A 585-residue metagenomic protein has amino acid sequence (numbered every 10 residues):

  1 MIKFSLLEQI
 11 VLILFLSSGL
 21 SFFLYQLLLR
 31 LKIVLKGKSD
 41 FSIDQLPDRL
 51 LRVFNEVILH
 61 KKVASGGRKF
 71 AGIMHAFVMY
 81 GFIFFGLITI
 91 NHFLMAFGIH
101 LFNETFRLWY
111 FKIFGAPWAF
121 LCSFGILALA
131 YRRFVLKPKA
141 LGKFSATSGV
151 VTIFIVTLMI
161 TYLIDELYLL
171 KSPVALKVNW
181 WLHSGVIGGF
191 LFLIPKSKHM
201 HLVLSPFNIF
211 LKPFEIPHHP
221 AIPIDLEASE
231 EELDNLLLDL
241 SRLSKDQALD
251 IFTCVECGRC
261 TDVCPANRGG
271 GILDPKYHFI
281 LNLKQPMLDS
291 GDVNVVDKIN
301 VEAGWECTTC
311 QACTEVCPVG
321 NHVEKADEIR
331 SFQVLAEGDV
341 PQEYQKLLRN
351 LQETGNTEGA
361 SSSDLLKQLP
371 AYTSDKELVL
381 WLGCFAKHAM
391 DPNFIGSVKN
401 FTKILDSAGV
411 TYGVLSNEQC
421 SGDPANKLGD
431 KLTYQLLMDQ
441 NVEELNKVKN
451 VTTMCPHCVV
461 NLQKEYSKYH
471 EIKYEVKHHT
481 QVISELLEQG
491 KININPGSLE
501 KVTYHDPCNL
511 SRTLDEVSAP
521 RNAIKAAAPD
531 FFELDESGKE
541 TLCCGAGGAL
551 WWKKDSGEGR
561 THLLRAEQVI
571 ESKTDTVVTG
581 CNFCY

Functional and structural regions predicted by a protein language model:
I2-A128, L243-I251, D274-Y466: Iron-sulfur-cluster electron-transfer modules
F23-S42, L94-G98, A128-A146, I164-S172 (+3 more regions): Juxtamembrane/interface segments at transmembrane-helix termini
T89, L94-N179, G188-L204, R242-L243 (+1 more regions): Long, contiguous internal "core" modules enriched in hydrophobic/ aromatic residues
L158, V255-G258, D262, Y277 (+12 more regions): Feature representing long, continuous alpha-helical segments
L170-L176, H219-L233, V323-Y585: Iron-sulfur cluster-binding electron-transfer modules in prokaryotic oxidoreductases
H183: Conserved histidines in hydrophobic membrane contexts and catalytic metal-binding motifs
L191-G304: Ferredoxin-type iron-sulfur electron-transfer modules and their immediate structural context
R259-P265, G269, A312-K325, T513 (+1 more regions): Short functional micro-motifs and their immediate structural scaffolds
